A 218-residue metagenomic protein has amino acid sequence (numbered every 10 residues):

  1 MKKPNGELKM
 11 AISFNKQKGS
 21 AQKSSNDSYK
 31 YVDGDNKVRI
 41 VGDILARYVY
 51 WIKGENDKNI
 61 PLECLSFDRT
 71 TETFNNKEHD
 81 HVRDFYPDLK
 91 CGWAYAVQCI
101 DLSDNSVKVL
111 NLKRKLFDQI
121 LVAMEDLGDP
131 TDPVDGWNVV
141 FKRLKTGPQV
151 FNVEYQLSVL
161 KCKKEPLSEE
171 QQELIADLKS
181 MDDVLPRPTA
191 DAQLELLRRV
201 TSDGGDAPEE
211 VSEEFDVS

Functional and structural regions predicted by a protein language model:
K2-P130, R187, D191-A192, R199 (+1 more regions): OB-fold ssDNA-binding interfaces and closely related basic DNA-contact patches used across DNA replication/repair
L102-F215: Compact mixed alphabeta submodule
